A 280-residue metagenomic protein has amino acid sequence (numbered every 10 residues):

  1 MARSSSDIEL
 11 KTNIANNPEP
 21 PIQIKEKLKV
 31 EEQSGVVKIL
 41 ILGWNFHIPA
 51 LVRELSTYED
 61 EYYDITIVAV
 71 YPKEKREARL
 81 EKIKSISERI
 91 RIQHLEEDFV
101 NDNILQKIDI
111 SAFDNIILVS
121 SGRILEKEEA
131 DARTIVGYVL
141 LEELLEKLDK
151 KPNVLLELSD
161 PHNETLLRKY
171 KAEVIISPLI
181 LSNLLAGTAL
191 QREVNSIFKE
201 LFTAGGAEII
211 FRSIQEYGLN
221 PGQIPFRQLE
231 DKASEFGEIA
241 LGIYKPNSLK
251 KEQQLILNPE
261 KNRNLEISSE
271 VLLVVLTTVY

Functional and structural regions predicted by a protein language model:
M1-Y280: Cytosolic regulatory regions of ion transport systems
